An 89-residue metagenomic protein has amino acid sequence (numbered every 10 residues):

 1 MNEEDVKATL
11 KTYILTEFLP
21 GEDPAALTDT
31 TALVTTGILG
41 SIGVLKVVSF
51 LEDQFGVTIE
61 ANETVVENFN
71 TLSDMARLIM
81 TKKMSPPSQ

Functional and structural regions predicted by a protein language model:
N2-G40, V48, D53-Q89: Phosphopantetheine-dependent thiolation modules in NRPS/PKS and related acyl-activating systems
L45: Conserved catalytic core of two-component sensor histidine kinases
